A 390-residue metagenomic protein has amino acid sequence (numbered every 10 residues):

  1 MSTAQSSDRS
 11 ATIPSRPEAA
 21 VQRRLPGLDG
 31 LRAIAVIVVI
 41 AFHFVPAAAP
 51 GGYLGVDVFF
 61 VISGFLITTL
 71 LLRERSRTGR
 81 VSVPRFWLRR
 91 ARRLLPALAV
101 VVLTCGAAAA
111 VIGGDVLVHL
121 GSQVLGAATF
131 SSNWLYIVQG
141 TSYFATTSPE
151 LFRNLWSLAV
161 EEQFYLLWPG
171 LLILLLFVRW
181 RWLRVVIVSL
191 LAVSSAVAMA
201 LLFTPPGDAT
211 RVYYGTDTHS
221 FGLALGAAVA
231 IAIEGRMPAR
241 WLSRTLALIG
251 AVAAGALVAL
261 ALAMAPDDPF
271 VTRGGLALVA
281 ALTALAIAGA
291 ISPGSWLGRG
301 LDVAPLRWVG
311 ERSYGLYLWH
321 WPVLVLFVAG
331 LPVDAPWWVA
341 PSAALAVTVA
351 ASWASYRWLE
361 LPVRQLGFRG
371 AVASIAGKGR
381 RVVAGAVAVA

Functional and structural regions predicted by a protein language model:
S2-I375: Membrane-interface helix/loop caps of multi-pass membrane proteins
A376-A390: Internal/C-terminal transmembrane anchor helices
